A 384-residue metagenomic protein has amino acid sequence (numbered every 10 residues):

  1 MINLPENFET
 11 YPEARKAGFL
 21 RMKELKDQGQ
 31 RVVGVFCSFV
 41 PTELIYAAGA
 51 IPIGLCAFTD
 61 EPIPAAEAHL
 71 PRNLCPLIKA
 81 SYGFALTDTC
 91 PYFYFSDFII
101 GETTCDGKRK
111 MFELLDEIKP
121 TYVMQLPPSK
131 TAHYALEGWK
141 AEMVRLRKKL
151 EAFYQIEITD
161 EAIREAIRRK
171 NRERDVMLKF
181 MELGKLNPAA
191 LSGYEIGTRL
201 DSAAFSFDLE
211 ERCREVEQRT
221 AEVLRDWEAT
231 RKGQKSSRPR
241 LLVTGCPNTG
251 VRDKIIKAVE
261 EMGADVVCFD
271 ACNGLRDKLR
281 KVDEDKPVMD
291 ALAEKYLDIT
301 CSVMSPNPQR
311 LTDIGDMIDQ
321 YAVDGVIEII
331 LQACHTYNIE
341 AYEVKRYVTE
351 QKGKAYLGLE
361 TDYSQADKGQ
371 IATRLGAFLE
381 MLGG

Functional and structural regions predicted by a protein language model:
M1-R31, V144, K148-K278: A charged, amphipathic alpha-helical module
I2, P12-K26, Q30, G34-S38 (+3 more regions): Metallocofactor- and cofactor-centric catalytic cores in central/energy metabolism, strongly enriched
D27, L44-A57, A65-A66, L242 (+2 more regions): Redox- and metal-dependent alpha/beta enzyme cores, enriched for Fe-S-associated oxidoreductases and cofactor-handling
F39-T89, D97, T104, M111-F112: An N-terminal, globular interaction/scaffold subdomain
Y82-A152: Acidic/His-rich segments in extracytoplasmic proteins that coordinate ligands and/or metal ions
A85, S305-A322, I339-E343: A short, acidic, amphipathic alpha-helical segment used as a generic capping/interface helix at domain edges
K110, C334-E340: Glycine/threonine-rich flexible loop motifs
Y342-G384: Peripheral docking tails and interdomain loops at the edges of cofactor- or intermediate-handling domains
